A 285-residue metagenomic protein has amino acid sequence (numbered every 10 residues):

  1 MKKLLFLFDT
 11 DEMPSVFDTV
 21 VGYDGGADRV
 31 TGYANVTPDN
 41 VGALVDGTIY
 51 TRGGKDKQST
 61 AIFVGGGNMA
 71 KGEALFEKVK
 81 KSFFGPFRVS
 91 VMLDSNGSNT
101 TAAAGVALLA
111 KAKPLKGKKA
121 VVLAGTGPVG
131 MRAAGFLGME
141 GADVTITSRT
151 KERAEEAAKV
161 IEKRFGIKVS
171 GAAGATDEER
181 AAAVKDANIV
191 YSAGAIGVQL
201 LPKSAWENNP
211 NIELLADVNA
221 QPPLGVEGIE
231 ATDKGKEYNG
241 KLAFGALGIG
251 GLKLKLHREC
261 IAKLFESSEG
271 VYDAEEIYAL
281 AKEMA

Functional and structural regions predicted by a protein language model:
M1-P86, E276-A285: N-terminal ligand-binding/catalytic initiation module
N35-D39, A70-A74, T100, A104 (+4 more regions): Conserved active-site and cofactor/substrate-binding residues in soluble primary-metabolism enzymes
F84-M92, Y238-G240: Glycine/charged-rich beta-loop-alpha catalytic/anionic-binding loops adjacent to active sites
M92-A110: A glycine-rich, Thr/Ser-enriched phosphate-binding loop motif common to dinucleotide/cofactor-binding enzymes
A102, G127-A133, A154, V198-L201 (+1 more regions): Short glycine/serine/threonine-rich phosphate/pyrophosphate-binding segments that cradle anionic phosphate groups
K111-I189: Glycine-rich phosphate/diphosphate-binding loop of Rossmann-like nucleotide-binding domains
V169-F244: Rossmann-like adenosine-cofactor binding region
Q221-A285: Adenosine-phosphate binding glycine-rich loop
